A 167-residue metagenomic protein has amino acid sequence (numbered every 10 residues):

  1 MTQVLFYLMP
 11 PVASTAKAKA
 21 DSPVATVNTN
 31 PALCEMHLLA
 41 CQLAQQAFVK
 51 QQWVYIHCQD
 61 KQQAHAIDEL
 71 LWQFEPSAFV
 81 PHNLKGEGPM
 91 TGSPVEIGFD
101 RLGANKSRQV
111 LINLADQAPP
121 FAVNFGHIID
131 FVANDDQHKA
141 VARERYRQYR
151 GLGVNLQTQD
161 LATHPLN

Functional and structural regions predicted by a protein language model:
M1-Q63: Long, hydrophobic N-terminal alpha-helical segment
Q51, S93, S107-R108, F125-G126 (+1 more regions): Short, well-ordered alpha-helix to beta-strand connector turns
H57-D60, G98-D100, I112-A115: Short His-Asn-centered micro-motif
Q62-A66, Q137-H138: Short, charged/polar "capping" segments at the starts of alpha-helices and the immediately preceding loops
I67-K106: Helix-adjacent hinge/juxtasegments
G103-R108, N113-N124: SF2 helicase motor core recognition
G126-N167: Glycine-rich, aromatic-bearing surface loops/beta-hairpins
